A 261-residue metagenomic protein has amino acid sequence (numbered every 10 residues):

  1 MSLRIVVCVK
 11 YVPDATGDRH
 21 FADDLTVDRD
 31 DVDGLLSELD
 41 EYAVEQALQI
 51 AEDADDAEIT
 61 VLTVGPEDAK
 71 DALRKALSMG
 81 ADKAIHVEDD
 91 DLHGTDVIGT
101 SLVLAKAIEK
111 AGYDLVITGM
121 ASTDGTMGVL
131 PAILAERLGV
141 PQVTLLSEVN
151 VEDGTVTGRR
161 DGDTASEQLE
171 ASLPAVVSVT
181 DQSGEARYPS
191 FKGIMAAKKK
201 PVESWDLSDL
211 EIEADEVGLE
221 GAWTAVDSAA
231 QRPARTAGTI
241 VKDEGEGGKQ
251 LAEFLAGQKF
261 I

Functional and structural regions predicted by a protein language model:
M1-I261: N-terminal glycine-rich FAD/FM-binding segment characteristic of electron-transfer flavoproteins
